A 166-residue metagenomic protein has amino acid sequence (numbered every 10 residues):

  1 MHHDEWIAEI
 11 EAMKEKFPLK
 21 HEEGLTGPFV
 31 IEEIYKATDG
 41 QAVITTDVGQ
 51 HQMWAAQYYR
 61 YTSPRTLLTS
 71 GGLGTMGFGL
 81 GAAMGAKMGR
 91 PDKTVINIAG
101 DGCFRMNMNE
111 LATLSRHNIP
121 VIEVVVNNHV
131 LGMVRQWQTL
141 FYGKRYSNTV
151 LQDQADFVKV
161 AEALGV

Functional and structural regions predicted by a protein language model:
M1, W54-V166: Thiamine diphosphate
I7-A86: Active-site diphosphate/adenylate-binding microenvironment
